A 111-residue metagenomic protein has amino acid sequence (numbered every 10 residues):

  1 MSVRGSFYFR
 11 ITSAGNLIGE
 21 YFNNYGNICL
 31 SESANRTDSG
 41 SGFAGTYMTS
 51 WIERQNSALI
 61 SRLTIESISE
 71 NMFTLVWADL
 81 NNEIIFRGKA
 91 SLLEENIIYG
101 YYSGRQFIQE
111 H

Functional and structural regions predicted by a protein language model:
M1-H111: Central antiparallel beta-sheet cores of small beta-barrel/beta-sandwich binding domains
